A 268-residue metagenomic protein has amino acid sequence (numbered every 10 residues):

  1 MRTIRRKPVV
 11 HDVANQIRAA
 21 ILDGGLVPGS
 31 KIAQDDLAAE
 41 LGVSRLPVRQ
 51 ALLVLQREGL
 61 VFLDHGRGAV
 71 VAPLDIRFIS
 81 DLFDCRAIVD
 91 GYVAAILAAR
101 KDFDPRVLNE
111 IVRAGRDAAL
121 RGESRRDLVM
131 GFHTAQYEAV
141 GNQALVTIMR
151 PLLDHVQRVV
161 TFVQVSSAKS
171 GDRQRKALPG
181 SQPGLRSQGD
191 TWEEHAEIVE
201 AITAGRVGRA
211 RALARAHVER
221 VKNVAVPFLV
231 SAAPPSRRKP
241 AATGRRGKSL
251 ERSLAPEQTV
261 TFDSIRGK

Functional and structural regions predicted by a protein language model:
M1-A99, P227-K268: Short linear motifs at protein or domain termini
P8, F62, R106, E123 (+1 more regions): Short helix-capping and inter-helix turn/linker motifs at the boundaries of alpha-helical repeat units
I17, P47, F78, F132 (+2 more regions): Hydrophobic alpha-helical segments typical of transmembrane helices and their membrane-interface/capping positions
A20, G24, V156-S166, V224 (+1 more regions): A short secondary-structure junction motif
R77-F78, A94-R100, R116-L120, K176-S187: A ubiquitous short alpha-helical element
D104-R175, T191-A201, G208-R220: Conserved amphipathic alpha-helical segments that form helical-bundle/coiled-coil interaction surfaces
V165-K268: C-terminal all-alpha effector/ligand-binding and dimerization domain of prokaryotic HTH-type transcriptional repressors
